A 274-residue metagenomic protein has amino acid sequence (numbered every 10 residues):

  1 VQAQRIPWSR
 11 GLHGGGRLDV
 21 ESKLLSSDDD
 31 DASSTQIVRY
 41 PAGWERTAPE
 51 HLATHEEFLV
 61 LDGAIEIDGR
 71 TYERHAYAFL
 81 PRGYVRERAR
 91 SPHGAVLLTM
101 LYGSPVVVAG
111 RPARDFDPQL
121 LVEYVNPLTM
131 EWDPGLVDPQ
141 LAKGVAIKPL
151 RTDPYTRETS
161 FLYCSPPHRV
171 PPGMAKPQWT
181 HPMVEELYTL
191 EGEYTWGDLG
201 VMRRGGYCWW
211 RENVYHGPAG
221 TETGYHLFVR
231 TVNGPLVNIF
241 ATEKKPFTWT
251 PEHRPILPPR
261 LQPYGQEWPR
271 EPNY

Functional and structural regions predicted by a protein language model:
V1-D31, P105-T159, H253-Y274: A short, N-terminal "cap"/entry segment at the start of jelly-roll beta-barrel domains of the cupin/DSBH fold
G15-L52, E66, R70, R74 (+8 more regions): Conserved short histidine dyad/triad with adjacent acidic residue
V20, T71-Y72, R82-V108, V201 (+1 more regions): Ligand-binding loop in jelly-roll beta-barrel domains
T54, P112-P118, C164-P166, T242-W249: Short intrinsically disordered coil segments
F58: Structured binding elements
D62-G63, E191-G192: Glycine-centered positions in the ABC transporter ATPase nucleotide-binding domain
A78, L97, G206-C208: Glycine-rich, phosphate-binding/catalytic loops in enzymes
V184-E191, V201-N273: C-terminal functional regions that serve as terminal interaction/effector modules
